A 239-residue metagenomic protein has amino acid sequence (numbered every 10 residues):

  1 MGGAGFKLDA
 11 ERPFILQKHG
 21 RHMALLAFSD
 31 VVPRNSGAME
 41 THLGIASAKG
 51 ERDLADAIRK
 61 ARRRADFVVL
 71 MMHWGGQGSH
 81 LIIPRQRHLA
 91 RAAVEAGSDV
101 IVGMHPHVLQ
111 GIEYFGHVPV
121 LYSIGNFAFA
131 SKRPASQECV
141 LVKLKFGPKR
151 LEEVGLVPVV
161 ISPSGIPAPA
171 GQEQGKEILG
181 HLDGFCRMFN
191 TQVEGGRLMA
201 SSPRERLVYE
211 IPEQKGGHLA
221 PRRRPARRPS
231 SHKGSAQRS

Functional and structural regions predicted by a protein language model:
M1-S239: Acidic, metal/ion-coordinating pockets
